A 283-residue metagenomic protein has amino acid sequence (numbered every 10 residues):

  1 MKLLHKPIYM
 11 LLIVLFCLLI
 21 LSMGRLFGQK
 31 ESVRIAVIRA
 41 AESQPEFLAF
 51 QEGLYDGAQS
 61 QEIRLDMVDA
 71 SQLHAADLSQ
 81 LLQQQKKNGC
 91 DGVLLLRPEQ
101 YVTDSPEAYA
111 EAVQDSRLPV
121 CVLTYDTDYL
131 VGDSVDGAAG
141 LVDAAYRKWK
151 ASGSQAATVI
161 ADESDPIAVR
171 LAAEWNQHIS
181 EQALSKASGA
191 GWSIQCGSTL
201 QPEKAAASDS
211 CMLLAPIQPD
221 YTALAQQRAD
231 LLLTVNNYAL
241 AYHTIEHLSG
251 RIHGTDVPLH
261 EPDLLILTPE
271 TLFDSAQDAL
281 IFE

Functional and structural regions predicted by a protein language model:
I8-G24: Hydrophobic membrane-insertion alpha-helices, especially the h-region of bacterial N-terminal signal peptides
R25-F50, M67, Q155-S164: Short beta-strand segments enriched in small/hydrophobic residues
A36, N88-E99, P119-L123, A156-A161 (+3 more regions): Periplasmic-binding protein-like
D66-K87, A168, S180-S193: Structural motif
E99-D136, Q218-Q226: Flexible loop/hinge segments that line or gate small-molecule binding clefts
D128-A157, Q218-Y221, V235-H253: Hydrophobic alpha-helical segments within soluble ligand-binding/sensing domains
A205-D230, T268-L272: Venus flytrap/periplasmic-binding-protein-like
A239, H243-E283: Hinge/cleft segment of the Venus flytrap/periplasmic-binding protein
